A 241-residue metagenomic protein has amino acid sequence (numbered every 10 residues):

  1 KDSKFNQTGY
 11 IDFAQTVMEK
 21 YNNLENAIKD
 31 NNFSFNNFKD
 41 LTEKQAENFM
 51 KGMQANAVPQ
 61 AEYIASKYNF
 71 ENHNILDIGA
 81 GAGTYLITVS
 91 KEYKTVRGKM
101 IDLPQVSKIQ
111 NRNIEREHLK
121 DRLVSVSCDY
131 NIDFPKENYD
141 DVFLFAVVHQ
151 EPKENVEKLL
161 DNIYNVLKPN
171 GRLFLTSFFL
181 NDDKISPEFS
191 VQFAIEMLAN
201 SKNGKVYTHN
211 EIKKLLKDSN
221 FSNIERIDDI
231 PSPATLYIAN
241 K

Functional and structural regions predicted by a protein language model:
K1-H73: Conserved Class I S-adenosyl-L-methionine-dependent methyltransferase catalytic core
S3-F5, Y10, G52, D77 (+3 more regions): Short alpha-helix boundary/capping motifs
E25, I75-D77, L198: N-terminal hydrophobic or amphipathic segments with adjacent small-residue motifs that include Sec signal peptides
K51-G52, I75, T176-L180: Short acidic/polar alpha-helix capping motifs at helix-coil junctions
E71-G81: Conserved class I S-adenosyl-L-methionine
A80-K241: Alpha-helical subdomain
